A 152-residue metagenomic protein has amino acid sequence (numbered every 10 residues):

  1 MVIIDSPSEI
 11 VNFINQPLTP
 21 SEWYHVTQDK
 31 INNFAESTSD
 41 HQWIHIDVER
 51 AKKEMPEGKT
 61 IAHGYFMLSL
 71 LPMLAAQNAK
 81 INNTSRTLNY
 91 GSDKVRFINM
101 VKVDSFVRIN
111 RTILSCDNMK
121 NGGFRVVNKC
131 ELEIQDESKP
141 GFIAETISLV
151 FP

Functional and structural regions predicted by a protein language model:
M1-I14, M100-P152: HotDog/MaoC-like acyl-thioester-processing domains
M1-N89: Hot-dog-fold acyl-thioester-processing enzymes
S92-F97: Short alpha-helix capping/helix-loop boundary micro-motifs
